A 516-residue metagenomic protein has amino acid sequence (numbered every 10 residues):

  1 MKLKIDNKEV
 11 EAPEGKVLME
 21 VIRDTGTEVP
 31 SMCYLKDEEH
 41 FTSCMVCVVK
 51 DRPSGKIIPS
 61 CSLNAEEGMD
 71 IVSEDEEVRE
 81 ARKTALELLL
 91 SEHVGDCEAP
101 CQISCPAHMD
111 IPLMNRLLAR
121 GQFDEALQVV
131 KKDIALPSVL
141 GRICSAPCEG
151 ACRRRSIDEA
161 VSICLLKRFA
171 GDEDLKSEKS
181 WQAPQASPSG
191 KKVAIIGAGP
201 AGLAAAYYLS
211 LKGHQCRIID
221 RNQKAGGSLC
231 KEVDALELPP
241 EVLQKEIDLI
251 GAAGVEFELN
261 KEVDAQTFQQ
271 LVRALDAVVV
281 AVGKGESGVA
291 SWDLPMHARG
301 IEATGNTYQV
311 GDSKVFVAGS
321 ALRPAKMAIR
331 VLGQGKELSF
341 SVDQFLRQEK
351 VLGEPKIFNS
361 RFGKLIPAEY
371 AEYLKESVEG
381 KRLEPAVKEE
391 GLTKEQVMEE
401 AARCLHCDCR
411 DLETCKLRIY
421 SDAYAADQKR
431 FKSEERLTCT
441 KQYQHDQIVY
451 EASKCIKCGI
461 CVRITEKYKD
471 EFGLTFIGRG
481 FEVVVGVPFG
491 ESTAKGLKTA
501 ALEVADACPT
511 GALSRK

Functional and structural regions predicted by a protein language model:
M1-K192, L275-I301, G305-V317, A321-A507 (+1 more regions): Ferredoxin-type iron-sulfur electron-transfer modules and their immediate structural context
K16, L203, E241-Q244, Q266 (+2 more regions): Residue-level marker for well-ordered alpha-helical positions
D37, K224-A225, A265, G480: Positions that flank functional sites
A65, A225, E262-V263, A321: Hydrophobic pocket-lining residues within nucleotide cofactor-binding pockets
M109-L113, L118, L127, S156 (+5 more regions): Beta1-alpha1 glycine-rich phosphate/pyrophosphate-binding loop at the start of Rossmann-like nucleotide-binding domains
V193, L209, C216-I219, G254-V255 (+5 more regions): Residue-level detection of beta-strand scaffold positions
E237-G305: A Rossmann-like FAD-binding core segment of flavoenzymes
